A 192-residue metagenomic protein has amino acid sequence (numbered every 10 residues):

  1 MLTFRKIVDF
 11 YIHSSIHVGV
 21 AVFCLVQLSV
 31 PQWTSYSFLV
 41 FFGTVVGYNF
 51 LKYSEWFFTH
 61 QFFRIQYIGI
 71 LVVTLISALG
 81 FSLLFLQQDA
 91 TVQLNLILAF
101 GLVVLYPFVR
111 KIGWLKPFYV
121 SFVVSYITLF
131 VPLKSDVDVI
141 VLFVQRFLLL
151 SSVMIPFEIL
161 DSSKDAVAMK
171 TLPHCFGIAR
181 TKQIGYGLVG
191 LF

Functional and structural regions predicted by a protein language model:
F4-S15, H60-I70, Q87-A90, R110-P117 (+1 more regions): Short, amphipathic, aromatic/basic-enriched membrane-interface segments that mark the entry/exit of transmembrane
V8-L28, F118-I127: The first (N-terminal) embedded transmembrane alpha-helix
V20-V40, G80-L94, T128-V144, F192: Helix-coil boundary and interhelical linker segments in multi-pass alpha-helical membrane proteins
L25, S29, G47-S54, L102-L105 (+4 more regions): Alpha-helical membrane-inserting segments
V30-F50, I97-G101, D138-P156: Membrane-embedded alpha-helical segments that form the functional core of polytopic membrane enzymes, especially those
V40, T44-L75, S151-V189: Solvent-exposed interhelical
F63-S135: Intramembrane alpha-helical segments
V120-S163: Functional transmembrane core segments of multi-pass inner-membrane proteins
